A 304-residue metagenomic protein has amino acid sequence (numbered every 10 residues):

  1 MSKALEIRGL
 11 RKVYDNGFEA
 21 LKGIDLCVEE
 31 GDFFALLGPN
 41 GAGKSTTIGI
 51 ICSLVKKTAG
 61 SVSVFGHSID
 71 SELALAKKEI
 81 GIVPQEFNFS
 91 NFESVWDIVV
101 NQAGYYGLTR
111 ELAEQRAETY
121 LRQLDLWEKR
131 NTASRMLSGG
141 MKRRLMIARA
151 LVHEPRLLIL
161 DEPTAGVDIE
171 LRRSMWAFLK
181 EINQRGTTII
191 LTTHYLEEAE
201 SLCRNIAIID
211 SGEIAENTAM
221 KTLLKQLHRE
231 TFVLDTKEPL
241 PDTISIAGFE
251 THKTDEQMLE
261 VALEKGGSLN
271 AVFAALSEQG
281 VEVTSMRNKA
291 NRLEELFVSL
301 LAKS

Functional and structural regions predicted by a protein language model:
G60-S71, L75-A76: Conserved ABC transporter NBD signature motif
V100, G104, E111-K129: Conserved ABC ATPase "signature" region
A133-L137: Conserved ABC ATPase signature
E154: Conserved catalytic motifs of ABC-family nucleotide-binding domains
L158-D161: Catalytic Walker B motif of ABC-type/P-loop ATPase nucleotide-binding domains
W176-E264: ABC transporter nucleotide-binding domain
